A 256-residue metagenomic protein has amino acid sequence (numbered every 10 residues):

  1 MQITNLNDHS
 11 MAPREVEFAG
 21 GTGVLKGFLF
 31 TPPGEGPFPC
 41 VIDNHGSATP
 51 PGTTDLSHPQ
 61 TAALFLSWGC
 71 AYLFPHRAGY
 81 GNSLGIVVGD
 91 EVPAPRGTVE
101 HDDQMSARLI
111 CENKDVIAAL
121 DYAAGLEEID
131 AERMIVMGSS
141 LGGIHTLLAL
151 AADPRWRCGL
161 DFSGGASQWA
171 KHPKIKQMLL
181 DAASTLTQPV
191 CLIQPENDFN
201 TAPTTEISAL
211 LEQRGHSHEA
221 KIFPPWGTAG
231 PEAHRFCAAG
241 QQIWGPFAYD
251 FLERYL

Functional and structural regions predicted by a protein language model:
M1-G36: N-terminal cap/lid segment of alpha/beta-hydrolase-fold proteins
G36-F38, G46-L84, Q168-W169, N200-T201: Short substrate-entry loop that stabilizes the transition state in hydrolases
N44-G46, Q194-P195: The conserved beta1-alpha1 loop
D90-E127: Alpha/beta-hydrolase active-site loop
E128-S139: Alpha/beta-hydrolase fold nucleophile elbow
G138-G142, T146: Gly/Ala-rich beta-loop-alpha elbow adjacent to hydrolase catalytic centers
C158, G164-E219: The feature captures the conserved acid-bearing segment of alpha/beta-hydrolase catalytic domains
S217-L256: C-terminal catalytic histidine-bearing segment of alpha/beta-hydrolase fold enzymes
